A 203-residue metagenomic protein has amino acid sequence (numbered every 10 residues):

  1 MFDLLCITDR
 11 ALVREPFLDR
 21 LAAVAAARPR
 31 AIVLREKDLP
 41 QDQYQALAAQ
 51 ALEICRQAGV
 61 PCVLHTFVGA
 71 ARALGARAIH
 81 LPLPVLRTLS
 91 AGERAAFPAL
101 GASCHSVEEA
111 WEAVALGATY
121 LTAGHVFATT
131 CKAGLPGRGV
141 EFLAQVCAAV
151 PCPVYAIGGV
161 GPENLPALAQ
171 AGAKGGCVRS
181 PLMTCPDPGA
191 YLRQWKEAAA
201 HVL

Functional and structural regions predicted by a protein language model:
M1-L18, P98-C104: Active-site mouth loops of central-metabolism enzymes
M1-L4, R28-R30, A58-V60, G75-R77 (+4 more regions): Short, well-ordered coil/turn segments that N-cap beta-strands
C6, P82-G92, T122-G134, L165-A198: Glycine-rich phosphate-binding active-site loops on the catalytic face of alpha/beta enzymes
R10, E36, L83-P84, C104-V107 (+3 more regions): Short secondary-structure boundary segments
P16-A31, L74, P84, V107-G124 (+1 more regions): Alpha/beta enzyme core
V33, V63-L64, H80, G101 (+2 more regions): Conserved beta-strand positions in the central sheet of alpha/beta enzyme cores
Q45-L64, L83-L86, A91-S106, G134-P162 (+1 more regions): Alpha-helix-loop-beta-strand connector modules within alpha/beta enzyme cores
C62-R77, H105-G117, A149-V150, V154-A156 (+2 more regions): Catalytic cores of alpha/beta
